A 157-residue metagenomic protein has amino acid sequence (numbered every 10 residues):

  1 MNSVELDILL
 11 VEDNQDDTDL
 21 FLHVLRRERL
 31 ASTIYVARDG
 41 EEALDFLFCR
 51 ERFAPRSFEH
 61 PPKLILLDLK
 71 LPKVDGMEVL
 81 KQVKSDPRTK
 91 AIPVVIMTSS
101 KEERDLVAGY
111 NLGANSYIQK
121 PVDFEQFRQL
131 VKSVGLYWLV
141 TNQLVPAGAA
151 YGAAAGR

Functional and structural regions predicted by a protein language model:
M1-L9, Q15-Y35, D39-L44, F48 (+3 more regions): Non-catalytic signal-transmission and effector/linker regions of two-component phosphorelay proteins
F21, A108-G109: Residue preferences within the helical output face of two-component receiver
P55-H60, K84-A91, L112: Conserved phosphotransfer cores of two-component systems
D68, T98: Active-site residues of response regulator receiver
P72, E102: The feature encodes the CheY-like receiver
N115: Short, glycine/charged-rich "phosphate-handling" switch motifs in NTP-dependent and phosphotransfer domains
K120: A Lys-centered signature of the CheY-like receiver
